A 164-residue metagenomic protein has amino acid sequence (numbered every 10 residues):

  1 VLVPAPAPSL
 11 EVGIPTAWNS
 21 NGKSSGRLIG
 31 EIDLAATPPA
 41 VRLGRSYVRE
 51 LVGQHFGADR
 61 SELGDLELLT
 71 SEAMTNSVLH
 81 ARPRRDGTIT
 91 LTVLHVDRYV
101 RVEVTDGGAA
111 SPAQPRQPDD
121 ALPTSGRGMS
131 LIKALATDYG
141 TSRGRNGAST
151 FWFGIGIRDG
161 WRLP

Functional and structural regions predicted by a protein language model:
V1-A35, V78-P164: Conserved beta-strand-loop-beta-strand hairpin that lines the nucleotide-binding pocket of ATP/GTP-utilizing enzymes
D33-P38, D59: Short, N-terminal intrinsically disordered low-complexity segments that are rich in Pro/Gly and polar/charged residues
R49-S71: Conserved short strand/loop->alpha-helix "switch" segment adjacent to the catalytic nucleotide/phosphoryl-transfer site
T75: Short alpha-helix lining the ATP-binding pocket of the histidine-kinase-like ATPase
